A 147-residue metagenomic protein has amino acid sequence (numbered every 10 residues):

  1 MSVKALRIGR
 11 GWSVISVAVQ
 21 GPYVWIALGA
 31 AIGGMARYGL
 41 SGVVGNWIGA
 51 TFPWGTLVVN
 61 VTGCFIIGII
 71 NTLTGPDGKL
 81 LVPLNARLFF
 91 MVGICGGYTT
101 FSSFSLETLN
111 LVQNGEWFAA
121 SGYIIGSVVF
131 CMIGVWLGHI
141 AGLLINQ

Functional and structural regions predicted by a protein language model:
S2-Q147: Membrane-interface helix-loop junctions in multi-pass transporters/channels
